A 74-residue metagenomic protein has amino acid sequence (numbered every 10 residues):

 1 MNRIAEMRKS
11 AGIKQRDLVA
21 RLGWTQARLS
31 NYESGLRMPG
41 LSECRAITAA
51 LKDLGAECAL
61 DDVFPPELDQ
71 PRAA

Functional and structural regions predicted by a protein language model:
M1-S10, D17, R21, C58: A short, Lys/Arg-rich alpha-helix, primarily the initiator
R3, R21, R28-N31, I47 (+1 more regions): Residue-level recognition of specific faces of alpha-helices
G12, G23, S34-G35: Central "turn" residue of the DNA-binding helix-turn-helix
K14-R16, E43, T48: Short, charged amphipathic recognition helices of the HTH superfamily and cognate SANT/SANTA-like modules
R16, A27, R37: Key DNA-contact positions within bacterial/archaeal DNA-binding proteins
W24-T25, E67: Short secondary-structure capping/turn micro-motifs that flank functional sites
N31, R37-S42, A49, E57-A74: Short, charged recognition helix plus adjacent turn of helix-turn-helix-like nucleic-acid-binding domains
